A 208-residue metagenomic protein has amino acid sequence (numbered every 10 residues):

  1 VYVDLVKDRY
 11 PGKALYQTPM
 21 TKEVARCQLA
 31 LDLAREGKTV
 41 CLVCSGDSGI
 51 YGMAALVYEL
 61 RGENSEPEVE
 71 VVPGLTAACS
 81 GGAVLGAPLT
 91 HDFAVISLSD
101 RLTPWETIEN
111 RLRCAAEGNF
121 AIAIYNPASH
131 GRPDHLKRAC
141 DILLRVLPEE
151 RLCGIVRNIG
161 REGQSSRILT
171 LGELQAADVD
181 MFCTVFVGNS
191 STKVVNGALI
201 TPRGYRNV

Functional and structural regions predicted by a protein language model:
V1-V3, Q17-A25, L75, V95-L102 (+1 more regions): Short, acidic/turn-prone active-site loops that include or flank metal/cofactor- and phosphate-binding residues
V1-V69, S80, Q175: Class I S-adenosyl-L-methionine
Q17, L42-C44, V69-G74, L89-H91 (+1 more regions): General beta-strand structural signal in soluble alpha/beta enzymes
K22, S48-G49, D100-T103, A128-G131: Glycine-/small-residue-rich active-site loops that bind phosphorylated ligands and cofactors
Q28, M53-A54, G81-A83, E106-I108 (+2 more regions): Short, well-ordered secondary-structure micro-motifs
L31, V69, V84-L85, E109-R113 (+2 more regions): A generic local secondary-structure boundary/capping motif
T39-V40, E117-V208: A contiguous loop/helix-start segment that scaffolds small-molecule binding in enzyme catalytic cores
I50-G118: Class I SAM-dependent methyltransferase SAM-binding "motif I" and its flanking Rossmann-like core
